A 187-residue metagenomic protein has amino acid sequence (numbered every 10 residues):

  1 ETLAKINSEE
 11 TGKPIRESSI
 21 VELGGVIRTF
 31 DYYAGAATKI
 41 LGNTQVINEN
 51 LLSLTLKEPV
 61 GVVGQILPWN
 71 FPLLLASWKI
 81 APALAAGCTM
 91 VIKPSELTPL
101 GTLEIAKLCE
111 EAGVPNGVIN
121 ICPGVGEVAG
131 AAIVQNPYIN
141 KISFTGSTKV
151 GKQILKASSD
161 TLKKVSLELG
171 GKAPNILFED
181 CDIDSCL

Functional and structural regions predicted by a protein language model:
E1-L51: N-terminal Rossmann-like NAD(P)+-binding subdomain of aldehyde/semialdehyde dehydrogenases
N7, F30, G87, I119 (+2 more regions): Residue-level signal for inorganic ion chemistry
F30, T102-I105, I133, I154 (+1 more regions): Hydrophobic packing residues within well-ordered alpha-helices of enzyme cores
N43-P115: Conserved small-residue-rich beta-alpha loop and adjacent elements that most often cradle the phosphate/pyrophosphate
L52-S53, N120-S143: A structured beta-alpha segment of the ubiquitous adenosine-cofactor-binding alpha/beta core
I80-A81, G130, G151, L187: Generic hydrophobic/aromatic pocket-lining and core-packing "Φ" positions
C88, K93-S95, P123, T145 (+1 more regions): Short beta->alpha connector loops at strand-helix junctions that form conserved, small/polar/Pro-enriched
K141, K149-L187: ALDH superfamily catalytic-core signature
